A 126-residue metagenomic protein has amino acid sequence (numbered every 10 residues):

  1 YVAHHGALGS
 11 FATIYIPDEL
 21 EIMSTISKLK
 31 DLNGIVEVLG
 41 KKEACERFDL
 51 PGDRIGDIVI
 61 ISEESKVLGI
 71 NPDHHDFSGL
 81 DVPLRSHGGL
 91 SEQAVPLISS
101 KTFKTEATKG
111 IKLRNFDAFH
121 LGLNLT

Functional and structural regions predicted by a protein language model:
Y1-T126: Active-site neighborhoods of enzymes that stabilize oxyanions during catalysis
